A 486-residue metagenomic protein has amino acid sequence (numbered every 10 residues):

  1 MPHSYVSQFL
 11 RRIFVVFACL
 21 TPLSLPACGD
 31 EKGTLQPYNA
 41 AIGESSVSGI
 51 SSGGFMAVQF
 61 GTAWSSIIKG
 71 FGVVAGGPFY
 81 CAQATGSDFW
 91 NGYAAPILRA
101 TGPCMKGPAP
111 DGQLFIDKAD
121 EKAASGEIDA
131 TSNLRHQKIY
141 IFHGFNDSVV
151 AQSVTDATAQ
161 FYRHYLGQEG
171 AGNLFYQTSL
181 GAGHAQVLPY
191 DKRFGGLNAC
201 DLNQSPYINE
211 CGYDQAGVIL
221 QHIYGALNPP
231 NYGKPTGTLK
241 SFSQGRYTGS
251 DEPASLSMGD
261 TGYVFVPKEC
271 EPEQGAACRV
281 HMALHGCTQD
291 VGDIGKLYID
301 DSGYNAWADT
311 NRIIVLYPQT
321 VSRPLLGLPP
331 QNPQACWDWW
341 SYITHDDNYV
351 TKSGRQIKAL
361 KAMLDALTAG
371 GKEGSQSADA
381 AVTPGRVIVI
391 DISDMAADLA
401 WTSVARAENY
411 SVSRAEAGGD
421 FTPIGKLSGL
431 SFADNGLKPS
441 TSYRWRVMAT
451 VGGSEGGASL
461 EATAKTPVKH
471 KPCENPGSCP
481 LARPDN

Functional and structural regions predicted by a protein language model:
L35, A84-A100, G195-D201, Q289-L297 (+1 more regions): Cap/lid segment of the alpha/beta-hydrolase catalytic domain
A41-F89, S125: Primarily recognizes the serine-hydrolase "nucleophile elbow" in alpha/beta-hydrolase and SGNH/GDSL folds
C81-H164, A171, I219, E271-E273: The feature captures the conserved acid-bearing segment of alpha/beta-hydrolase catalytic domains
M105-K122, P230-Q274: N-terminal cap/lid segment of alpha/beta-hydrolase-fold proteins
A276-G286: Short beta-strand element of the alpha/beta-hydrolase
S377-R406, P439, S454-P484: Pro/Thr/Ser/Gly-rich low-complexity, intrinsically disordered linker/stalk tracts
R406-P423: Extracellular low-complexity, O-glycosylation-prone stalks/linkers
D434-G453: Beta-strand-rich modules
